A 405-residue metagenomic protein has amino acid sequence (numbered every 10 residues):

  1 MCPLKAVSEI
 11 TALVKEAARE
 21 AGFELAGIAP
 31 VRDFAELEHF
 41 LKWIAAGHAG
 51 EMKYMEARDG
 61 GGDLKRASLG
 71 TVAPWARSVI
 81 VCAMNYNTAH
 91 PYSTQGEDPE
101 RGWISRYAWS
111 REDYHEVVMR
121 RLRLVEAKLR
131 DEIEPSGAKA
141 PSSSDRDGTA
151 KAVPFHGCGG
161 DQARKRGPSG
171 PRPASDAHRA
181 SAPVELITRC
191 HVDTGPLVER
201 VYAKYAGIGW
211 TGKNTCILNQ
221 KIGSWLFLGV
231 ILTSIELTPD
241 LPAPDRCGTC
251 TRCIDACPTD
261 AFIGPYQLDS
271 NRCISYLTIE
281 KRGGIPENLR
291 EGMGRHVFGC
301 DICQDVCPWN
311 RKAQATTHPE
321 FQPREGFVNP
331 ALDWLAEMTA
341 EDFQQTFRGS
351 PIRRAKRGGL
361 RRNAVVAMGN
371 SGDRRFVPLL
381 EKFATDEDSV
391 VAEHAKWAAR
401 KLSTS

Functional and structural regions predicted by a protein language model:
M1-S8, E16, G62, A127 (+2 more regions): Intrinsic disorder/low-complexity segments
C2-P135, V184-R246, G294: Auxiliary alpha/beta "docking" domains used to position bulky ligands
F23, R252-Y276, H296-E320, L379: Iron-sulfur cluster-binding cysteine motifs and their immediate structural context in ferredoxin-like electron-transfer
Y276-G294, D305-M338: A beta-strand-loop signature enriched in Asp, Gly, Thr, and Trp that corresponds to the sialidase/neuraminidase Asp-box
R324-G358, V365: Alpha-helical adaptor scaffolds
D342-T346, D373-A384, T404-S405: Amphipathic alpha-helical scaffolding segments comprising HEAT/armadillo-like alpha-solenoid repeats
R357, E387-S389: Short inter-helical turns and helix N-cap capping residues of alpha-solenoid HEAT/ARM repeat scaffolds
R361-S371, E393-L402: Structural detector for internal amphipathic alpha-helices that build alpha-solenoid repeat scaffolds
